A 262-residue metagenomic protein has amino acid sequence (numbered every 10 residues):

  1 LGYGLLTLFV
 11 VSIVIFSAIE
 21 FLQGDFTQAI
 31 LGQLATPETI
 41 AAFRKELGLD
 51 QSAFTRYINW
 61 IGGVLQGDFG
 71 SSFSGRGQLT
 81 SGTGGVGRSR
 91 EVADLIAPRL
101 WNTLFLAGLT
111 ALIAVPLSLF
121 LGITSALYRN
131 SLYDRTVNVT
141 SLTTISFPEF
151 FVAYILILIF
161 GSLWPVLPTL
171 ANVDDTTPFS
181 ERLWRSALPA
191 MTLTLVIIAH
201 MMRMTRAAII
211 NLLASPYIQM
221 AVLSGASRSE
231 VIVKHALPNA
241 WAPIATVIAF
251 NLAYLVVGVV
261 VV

Functional and structural regions predicted by a protein language model:
L1, L100-Y133, E149, S162 (+2 more regions): Alpha-helical transmembrane segments of integral membrane proteins, especially multi-pass inner/plasma-membrane
L1, T39, F43, L47-F69 (+8 more regions): Hydrophobic alpha-helical segments of integral membrane proteins, encompassing both true transmembrane helices
L8-I58, S74-R76, W164-R185: Hydrophobic alpha-helical transmembrane segments of membrane transport/permease proteins and related membrane-embedded
V14-F21, Q51, W60-G62, V139-L170 (+2 more regions): Membrane-water interface segments at the C-terminal ends of transmembrane alpha-helices in multi-pass inner-membrane
G32, K45, N138, V233-K234 (+1 more regions): Phosphate-coordinating loops and pocket residues in cytosolic domains that bind phosphorylated ligands
D50-L119: An internal, D/E-rich "acidic patch" concept
Q66, V152-A153, I210: Alpha-helical transmembrane segments and their lipid-water interface positions in multi-pass membrane proteins
